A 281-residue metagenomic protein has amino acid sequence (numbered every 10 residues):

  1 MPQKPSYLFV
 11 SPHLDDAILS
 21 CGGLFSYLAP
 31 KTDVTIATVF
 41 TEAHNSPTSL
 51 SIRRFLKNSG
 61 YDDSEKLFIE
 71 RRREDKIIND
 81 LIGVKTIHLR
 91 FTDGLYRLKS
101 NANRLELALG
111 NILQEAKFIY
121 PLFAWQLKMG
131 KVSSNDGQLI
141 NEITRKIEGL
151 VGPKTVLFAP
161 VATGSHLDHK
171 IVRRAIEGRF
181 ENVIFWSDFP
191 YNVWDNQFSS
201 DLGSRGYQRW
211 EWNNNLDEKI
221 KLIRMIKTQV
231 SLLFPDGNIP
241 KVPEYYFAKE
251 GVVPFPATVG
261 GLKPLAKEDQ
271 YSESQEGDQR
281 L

Functional and structural regions predicted by a protein language model:
M1-K131, E148-V151, E181, A266: Active-site rim/loop-helix segments in enzyme catalytic domains that contact anionic ligands
P2-K4, A29, L81-G83, S100-L150 (+4 more regions): C-terminal accessory domains and tails appended to enzymatic cores
H13-D15, D75, L157, D168 (+1 more regions): Divalent metal-coordination and catalytic microenvironments
A17-L19, A43-P47, G94-N103, S165-H169 (+4 more regions): Short catalytic/ligand-binding loop motif for oxyanion handling, primarily in non-cytosolic enzymes, centered on
L19, I69-R73, R145, L167-K170 (+2 more regions): A structural signal for well-ordered alpha-helical segments within the folded catalytic domains of diverse enzymes
A37-V39, W186-F189: Generic beta-sheet signal
Y61-E65, A162-T163, G206-W210: Active-site rim elements
V151-T163: Short N-terminal targeting/anchoring amphipathic segment
